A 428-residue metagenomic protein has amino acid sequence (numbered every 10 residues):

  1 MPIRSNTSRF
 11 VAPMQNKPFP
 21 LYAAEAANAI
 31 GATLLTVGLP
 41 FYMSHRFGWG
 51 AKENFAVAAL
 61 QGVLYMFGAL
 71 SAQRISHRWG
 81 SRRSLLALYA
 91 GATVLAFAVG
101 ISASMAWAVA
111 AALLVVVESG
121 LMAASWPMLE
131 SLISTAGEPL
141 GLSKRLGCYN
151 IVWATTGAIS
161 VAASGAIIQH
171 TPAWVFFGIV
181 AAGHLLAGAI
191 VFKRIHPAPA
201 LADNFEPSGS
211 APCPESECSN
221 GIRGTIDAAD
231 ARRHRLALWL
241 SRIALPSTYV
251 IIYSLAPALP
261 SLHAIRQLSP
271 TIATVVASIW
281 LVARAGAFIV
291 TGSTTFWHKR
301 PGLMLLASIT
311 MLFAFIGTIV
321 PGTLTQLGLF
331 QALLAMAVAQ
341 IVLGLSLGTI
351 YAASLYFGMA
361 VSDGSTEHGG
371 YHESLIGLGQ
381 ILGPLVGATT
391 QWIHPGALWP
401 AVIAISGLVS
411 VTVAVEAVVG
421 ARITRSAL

Functional and structural regions predicted by a protein language model:
A12-G62, L238-S241, I252-L262, R266 (+1 more regions): Helix-loop boundary and gating motifs at the non-cytosolic
A26, A108-S125, P246, A335-T349: Hydrophobic core of transmembrane alpha-helices in multi-pass small-molecule transporters, especially MFS/SLC-type
G68-S81, I168, A287-R300, Q391: Helix-to-loop junctions at the C-terminal end of transmembrane segments in multipass secondary transporters
R83-F97, G302-G317: Structural signature of the two symmetry-related core transmembrane helices
E118-I151: Cytoplasmic helix-loop-helix junction between adjacent transmembrane helices in 12-TM secondary transporters
A124-G137, G348-S362: Intracellular juxtamembrane helix-capping segments at the cytosolic ends of symmetry-related transmembrane helices
V175-F192, P400-A417: Symmetry-related core transmembrane helices of the 12-TM Major Facilitator Superfamily/SLC fold
T366-I393: A late C-terminal transmembrane helix in Major Facilitator Superfamily
